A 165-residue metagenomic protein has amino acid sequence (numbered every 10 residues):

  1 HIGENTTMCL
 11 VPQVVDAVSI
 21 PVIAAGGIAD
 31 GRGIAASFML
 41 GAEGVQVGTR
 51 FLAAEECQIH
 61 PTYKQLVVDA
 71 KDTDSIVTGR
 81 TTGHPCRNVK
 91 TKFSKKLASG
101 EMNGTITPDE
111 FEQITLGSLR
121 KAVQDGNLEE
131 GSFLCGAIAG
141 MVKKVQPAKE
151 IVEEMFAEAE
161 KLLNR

Functional and structural regions predicted by a protein language model:
H1-I23, A29-R165: Conserved active-site-proximal phosphate/metal-binding subdomains
